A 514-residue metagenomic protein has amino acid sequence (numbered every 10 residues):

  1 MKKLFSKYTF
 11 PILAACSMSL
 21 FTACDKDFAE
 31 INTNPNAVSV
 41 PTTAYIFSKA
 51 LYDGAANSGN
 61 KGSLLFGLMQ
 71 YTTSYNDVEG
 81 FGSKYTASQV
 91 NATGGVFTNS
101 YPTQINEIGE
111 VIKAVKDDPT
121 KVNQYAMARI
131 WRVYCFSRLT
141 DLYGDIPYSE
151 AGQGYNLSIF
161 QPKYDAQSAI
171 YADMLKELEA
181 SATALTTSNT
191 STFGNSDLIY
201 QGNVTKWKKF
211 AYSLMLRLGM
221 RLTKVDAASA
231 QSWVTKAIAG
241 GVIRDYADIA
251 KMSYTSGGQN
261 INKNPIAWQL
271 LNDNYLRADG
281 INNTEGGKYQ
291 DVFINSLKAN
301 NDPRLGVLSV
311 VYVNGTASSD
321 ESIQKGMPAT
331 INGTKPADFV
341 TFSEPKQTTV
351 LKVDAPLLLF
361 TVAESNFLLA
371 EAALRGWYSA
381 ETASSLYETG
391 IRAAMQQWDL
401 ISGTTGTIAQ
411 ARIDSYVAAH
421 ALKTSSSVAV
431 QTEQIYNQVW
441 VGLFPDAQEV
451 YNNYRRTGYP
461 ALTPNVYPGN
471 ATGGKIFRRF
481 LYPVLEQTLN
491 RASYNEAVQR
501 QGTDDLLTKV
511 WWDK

Functional and structural regions predicted by a protein language model:
K2-K3, Y8, S17-I46, D53 (+3 more regions): Bacterial Sec-dependent N-terminal signal peptides
C24-T73, N99-P102, N106, E110 (+3 more regions): Membrane-proximal, proline-rich intrinsically disordered regions
K26-A29, K346-Q347, Q410-Y416: Short acidic (Asp/Glu) and glycine-rich catalytic loops that position anionic groups and cofactors
V40-T42, Y75-W131, C135-S402, S425-T432 (+1 more regions): Structured, solvent-exposed acidic/aromatic patches
G59-L68, G144-I146, A230, E449-N452: Beta-strand acidic-aromatic groove motif in beta-rich domains, primarily in extracellular
T72, G194-K206, T316-A317, I323-T330 (+3 more regions): Amphipathic alpha-helical surface "interface" segments used for docking/oligomerization or membrane association within
M395-K514: C-terminal functional modules
